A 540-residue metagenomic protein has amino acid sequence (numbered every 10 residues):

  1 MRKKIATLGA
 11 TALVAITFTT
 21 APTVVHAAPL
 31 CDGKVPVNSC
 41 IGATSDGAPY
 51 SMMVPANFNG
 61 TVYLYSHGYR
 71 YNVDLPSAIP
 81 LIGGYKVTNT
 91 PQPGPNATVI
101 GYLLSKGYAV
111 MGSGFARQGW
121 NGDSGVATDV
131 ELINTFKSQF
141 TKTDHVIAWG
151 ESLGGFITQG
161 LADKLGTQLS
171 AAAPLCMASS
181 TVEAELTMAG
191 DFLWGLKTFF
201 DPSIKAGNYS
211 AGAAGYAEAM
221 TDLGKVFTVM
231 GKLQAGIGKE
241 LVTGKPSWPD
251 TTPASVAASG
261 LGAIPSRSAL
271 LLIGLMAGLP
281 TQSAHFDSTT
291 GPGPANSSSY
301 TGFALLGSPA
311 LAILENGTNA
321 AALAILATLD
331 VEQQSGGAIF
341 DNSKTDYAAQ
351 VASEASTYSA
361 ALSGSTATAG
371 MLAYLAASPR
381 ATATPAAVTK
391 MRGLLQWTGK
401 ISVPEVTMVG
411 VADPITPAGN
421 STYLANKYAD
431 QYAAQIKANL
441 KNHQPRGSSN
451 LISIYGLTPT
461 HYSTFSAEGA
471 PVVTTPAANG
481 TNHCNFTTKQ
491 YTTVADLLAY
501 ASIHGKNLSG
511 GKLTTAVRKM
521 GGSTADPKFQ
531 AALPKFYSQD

Functional and structural regions predicted by a protein language model:
M1-A27: Secretory targeting and sorting signals
A28-D540: C-terminal His-loop and adjacent cap/lid subdomain of alpha/beta-hydrolase
